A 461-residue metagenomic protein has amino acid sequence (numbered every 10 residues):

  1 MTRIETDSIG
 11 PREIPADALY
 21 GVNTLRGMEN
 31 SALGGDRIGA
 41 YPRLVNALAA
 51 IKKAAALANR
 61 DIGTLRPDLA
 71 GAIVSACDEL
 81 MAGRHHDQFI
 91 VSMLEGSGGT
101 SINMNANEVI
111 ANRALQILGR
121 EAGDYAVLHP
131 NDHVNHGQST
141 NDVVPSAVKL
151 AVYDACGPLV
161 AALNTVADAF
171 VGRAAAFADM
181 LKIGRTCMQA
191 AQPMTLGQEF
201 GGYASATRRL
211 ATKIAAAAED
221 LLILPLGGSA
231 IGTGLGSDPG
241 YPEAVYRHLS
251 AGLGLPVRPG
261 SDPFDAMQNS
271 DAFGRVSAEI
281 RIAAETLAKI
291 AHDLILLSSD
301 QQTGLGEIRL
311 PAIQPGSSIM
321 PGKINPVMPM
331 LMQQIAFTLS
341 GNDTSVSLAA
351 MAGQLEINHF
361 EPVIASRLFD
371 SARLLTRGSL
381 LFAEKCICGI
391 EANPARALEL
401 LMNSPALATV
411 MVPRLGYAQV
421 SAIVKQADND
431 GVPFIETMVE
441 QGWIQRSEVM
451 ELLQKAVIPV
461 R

Functional and structural regions predicted by a protein language model:
M1-R461: Conserved, well-structured ligand/cofactor-binding cores
